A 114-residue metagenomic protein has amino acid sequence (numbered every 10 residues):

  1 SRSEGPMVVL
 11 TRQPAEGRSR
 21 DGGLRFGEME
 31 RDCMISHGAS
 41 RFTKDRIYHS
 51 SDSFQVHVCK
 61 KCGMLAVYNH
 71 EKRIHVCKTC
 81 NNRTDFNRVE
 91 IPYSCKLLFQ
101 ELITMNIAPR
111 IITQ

Functional and structural regions predicted by a protein language model:
S1-Q114: Long insertion/accessory domains within large nucleic-acid-processing enzymes
